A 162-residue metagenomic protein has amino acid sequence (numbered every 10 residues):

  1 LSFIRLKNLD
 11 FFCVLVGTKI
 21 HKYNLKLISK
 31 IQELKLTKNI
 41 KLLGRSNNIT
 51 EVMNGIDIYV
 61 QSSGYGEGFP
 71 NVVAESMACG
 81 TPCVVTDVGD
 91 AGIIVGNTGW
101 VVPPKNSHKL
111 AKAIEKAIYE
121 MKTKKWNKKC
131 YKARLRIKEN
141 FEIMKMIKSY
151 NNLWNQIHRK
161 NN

Functional and structural regions predicted by a protein language model:
L1-K41: A conserved nucleotide-sugar
G44, Q61-Y65: Short Ser/Thr-rich beta->loop micro-motif in glycosyltransferases that lines and helps position the nucleotide-sugar
R45-S46, V52-I56, Y150: Short alpha-helical donor nucleotide-sugar binding micro-motif in glycosyltransferases
T50, G68-A78, G89-I93: Short alpha-helical segment that forms part of, or immediately flanks, the ligand-binding pocket in carbohydrate-active
P82-V85: Short hydrophobic beta-strand element within catalytic cores of glycosyltransferases and related nucleotide-activated
D87-V101: Short acidic/histidine- and often glycine-rich active-site loop of Leloir-type glycosyltransferases that engages
W100-H108, A117-K122: Conserved acidic donor-binding segment of nucleotide-sugar-dependent glycosyltransferases
K125-N140, S149-N152: A short, well-ordered alpha-helix in the C-terminal region of glycosyltransferases
